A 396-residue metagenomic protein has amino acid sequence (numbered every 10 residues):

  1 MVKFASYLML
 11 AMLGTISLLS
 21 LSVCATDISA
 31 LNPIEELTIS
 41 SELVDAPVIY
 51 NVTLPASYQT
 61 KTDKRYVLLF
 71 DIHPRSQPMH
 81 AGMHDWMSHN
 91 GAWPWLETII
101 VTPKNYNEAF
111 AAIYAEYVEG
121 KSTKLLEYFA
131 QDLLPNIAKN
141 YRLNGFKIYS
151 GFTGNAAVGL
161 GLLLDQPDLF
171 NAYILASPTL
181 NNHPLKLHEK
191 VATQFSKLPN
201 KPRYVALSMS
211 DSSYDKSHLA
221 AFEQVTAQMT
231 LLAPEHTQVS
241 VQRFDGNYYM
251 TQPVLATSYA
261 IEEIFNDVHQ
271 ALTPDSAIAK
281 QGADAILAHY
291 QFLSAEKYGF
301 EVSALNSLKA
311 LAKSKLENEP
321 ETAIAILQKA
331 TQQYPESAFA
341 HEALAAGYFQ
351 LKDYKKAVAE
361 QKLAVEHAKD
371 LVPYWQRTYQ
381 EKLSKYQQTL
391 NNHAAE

Functional and structural regions predicted by a protein language model:
A25-Y66, A330: A domain-start/cap signature at the N-terminus of enzymes
Q59, Y114-T153: Gly/Ser-rich "nucleophile elbow"/oxyanion-hole loop immediately N-terminal to the catalytic nucleophile in hydrolases
D63-R75: Short beta-strand element of the alpha/beta-hydrolase
R75-L126: Active-site machinery of serine-nucleophile hydrolases
H183-Q238, Q242-D245: The feature captures the conserved acid-bearing segment of alpha/beta-hydrolase catalytic domains
S213, E223-T226, A233-E301, T378 (+1 more regions): C-terminal catalytic histidine-bearing segment of alpha/beta-hydrolase fold enzymes
